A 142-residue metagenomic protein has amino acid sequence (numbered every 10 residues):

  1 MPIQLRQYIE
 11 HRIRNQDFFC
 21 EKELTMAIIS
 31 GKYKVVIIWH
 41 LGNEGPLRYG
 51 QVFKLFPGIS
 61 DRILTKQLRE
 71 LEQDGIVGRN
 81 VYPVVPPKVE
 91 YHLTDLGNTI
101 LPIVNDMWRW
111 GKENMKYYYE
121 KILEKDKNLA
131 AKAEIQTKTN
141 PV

Functional and structural regions predicted by a protein language model:
P2-I9, F19, D95-V142: Amphipathic alpha-helical dimerization/coiled-coil segments that flank or bridge DNA-binding/regulatory modules
H11-R14: Short, flexible loop segments at the rims of nucleotide/cofactor-binding pockets, characterized by
Q16-I63, E90: N-terminal helix-turn-helix DNA-binding core of bacterial DNA-binding proteins
A27, W39, E72, N105-W108: A cross-family signal for key residues in well-ordered alpha-helices that form functional helical elements
L64, L68-L71: Basic amphipathic alpha-helical segments that dock to polyanions
E72-H92: Beta-hairpin "wing" of winged helix-turn-helix
